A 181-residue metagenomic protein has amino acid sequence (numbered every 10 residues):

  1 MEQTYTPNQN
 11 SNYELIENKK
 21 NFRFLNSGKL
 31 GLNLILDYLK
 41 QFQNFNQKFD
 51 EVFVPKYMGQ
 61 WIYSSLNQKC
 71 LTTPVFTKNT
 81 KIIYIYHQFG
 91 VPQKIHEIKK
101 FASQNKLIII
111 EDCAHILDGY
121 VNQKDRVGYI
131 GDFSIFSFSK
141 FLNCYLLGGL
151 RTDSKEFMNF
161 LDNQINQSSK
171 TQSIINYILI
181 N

Functional and structural regions predicted by a protein language model:
M1, N18-K19: A short, charged/proline- and glycine-enriched loop that marks the coil->beta-strand transition at the N-terminal
M1-S11: N-terminal "arm"/small-domain region of PLP-dependent enzymes with the aminotransferase-like
S11-E14, N21-F22, N26-Q104, I108-D118: PLP-dependent aminotransferase-like
E14, R126, S139-F141: A general structural signal for short secondary-structure junctions and capping/turn motifs
K19-K20, F133: Short, hydrophobic/aromatic-rich segments at coil-to-beta transitions
N26, Q47, G128-Y129, N143-C144: A generic fold-level signal
K100, L107-Y120, D125-G128, F133-S134 (+1 more regions): Hydrophobic transmembrane helix bundles of membrane-integrated enzymes that assemble and modify cell-envelope
D118-Y120, F133-L147, R151-N181: Active-site region of PLP-dependent enzymes
